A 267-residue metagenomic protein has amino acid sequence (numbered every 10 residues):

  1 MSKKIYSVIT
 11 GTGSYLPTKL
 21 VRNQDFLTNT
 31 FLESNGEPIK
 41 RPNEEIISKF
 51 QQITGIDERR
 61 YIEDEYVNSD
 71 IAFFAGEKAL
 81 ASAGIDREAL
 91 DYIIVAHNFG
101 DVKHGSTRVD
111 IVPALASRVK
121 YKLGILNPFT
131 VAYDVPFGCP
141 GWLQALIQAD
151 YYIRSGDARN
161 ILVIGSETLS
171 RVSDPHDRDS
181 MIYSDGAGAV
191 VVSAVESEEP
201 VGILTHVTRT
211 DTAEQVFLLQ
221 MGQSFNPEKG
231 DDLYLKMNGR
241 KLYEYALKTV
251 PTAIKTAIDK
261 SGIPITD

Functional and structural regions predicted by a protein language model:
M1-E65, H176-K248, T252-T256: Condensing-enzyme catalytic core mediating Claisen C-C bond formation in acyl metabolism
V8-T10, D91-I94, L162: Conserved beta-strand elements of the Class I
N43-S69, V102-N160: Conserved catalytic cysteine-centered active-site region of acyl-thioester-dependent Claisen-condensing enzymes
A72-A79, A145-Y152, I254: Buried hydrophobic packing segments
A75-D91, A253-D267: Phosphate/pyrophosphate-binding loops at sites that engage ATP/ADP/AMP, CoA/4′-phosphopantetheine, polyphosphate
G84-D86, L126, Y151-N160, S193-P200 (+1 more regions): Secondary-structure boundary elements
A96-V102, P136-G141, G165-S170, R209-T210: Acidic, glycine-rich active-site loops and adjacent beta-strand->loop/helix elements that engage anionic groups
G156-G186: Flexible, glycine-rich active-site loops centered on histidine and acidic residues that chelate a metal or position
